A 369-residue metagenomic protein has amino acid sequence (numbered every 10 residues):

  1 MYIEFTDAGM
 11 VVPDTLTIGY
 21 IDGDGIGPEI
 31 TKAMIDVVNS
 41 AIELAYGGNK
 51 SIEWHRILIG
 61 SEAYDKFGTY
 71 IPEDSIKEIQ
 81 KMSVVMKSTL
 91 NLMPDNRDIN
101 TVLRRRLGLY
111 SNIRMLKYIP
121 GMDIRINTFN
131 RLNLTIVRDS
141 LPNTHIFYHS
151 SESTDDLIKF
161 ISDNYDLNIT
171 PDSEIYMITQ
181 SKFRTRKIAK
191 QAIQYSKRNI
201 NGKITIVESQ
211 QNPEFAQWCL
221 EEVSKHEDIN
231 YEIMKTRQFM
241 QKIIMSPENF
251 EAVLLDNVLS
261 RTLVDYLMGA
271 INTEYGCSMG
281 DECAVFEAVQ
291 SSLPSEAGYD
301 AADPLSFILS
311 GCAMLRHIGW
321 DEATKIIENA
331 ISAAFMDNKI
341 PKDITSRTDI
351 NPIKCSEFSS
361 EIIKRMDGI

Functional and structural regions predicted by a protein language model:
P13, G19-I35, A41-I42, D156-R237: Glycine-rich phosphate/diphosphate-binding loop of Rossmann-like nucleotide-binding domains
D24-G27, S83, V137, A192 (+4 more regions): Buried hydrophobic positions in well-ordered alpha/beta secondary-structure cores of metabolic enzymes
G47-P72: N-terminal beta-loop-helix "entrance" segment that forms/cooperates in small-molecule cofactor or anionic ligand
L58-S61, P213-V253, N257-T262, I344: Active-site rim loops that border cofactor/substrate pockets in soluble metabolic enzymes
A63, K242-K339: Glycine-rich phosphate/nucleotide-binding loop
A63-D163, V258-L263: N-terminal glycine-rich phosphate/adenylate-binding segment common to multiple enzyme folds
R104-P120, D228-M234, E274-A288: Short, acidic/small-residue loops that bind anionic groups at enzyme active sites
H317-I369: Internal helix-turn-beta structural module
